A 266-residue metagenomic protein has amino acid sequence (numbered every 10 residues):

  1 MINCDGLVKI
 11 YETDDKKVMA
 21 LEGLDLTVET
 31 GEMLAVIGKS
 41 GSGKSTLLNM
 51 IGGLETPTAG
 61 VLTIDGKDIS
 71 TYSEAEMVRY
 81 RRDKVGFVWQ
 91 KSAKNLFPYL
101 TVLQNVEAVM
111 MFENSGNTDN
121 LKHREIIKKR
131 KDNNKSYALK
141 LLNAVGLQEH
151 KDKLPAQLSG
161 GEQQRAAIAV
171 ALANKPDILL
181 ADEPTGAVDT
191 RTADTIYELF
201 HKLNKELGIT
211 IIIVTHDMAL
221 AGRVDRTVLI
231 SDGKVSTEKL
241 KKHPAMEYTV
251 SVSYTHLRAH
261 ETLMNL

Functional and structural regions predicted by a protein language model:
G52: Helix-to-loop junction immediately C-terminal to a conserved catalytic motif
G60-D68: Conserved ABC transporter NBD signature motif
Y99-A108: Short coil-to-helix segment of the ABC ATPase nucleotide-binding domain corresponding to the Q-loop/switch region
L154-L158, E162: Conserved ABC ATPase signature
K175: Conserved catalytic motifs of ABC-family nucleotide-binding domains
L179-D182: Catalytic Walker B motif of ABC-type/P-loop ATPase nucleotide-binding domains
T255-T262: Conserved small/polar residues in nucleotide/adenosyl-binding loops
